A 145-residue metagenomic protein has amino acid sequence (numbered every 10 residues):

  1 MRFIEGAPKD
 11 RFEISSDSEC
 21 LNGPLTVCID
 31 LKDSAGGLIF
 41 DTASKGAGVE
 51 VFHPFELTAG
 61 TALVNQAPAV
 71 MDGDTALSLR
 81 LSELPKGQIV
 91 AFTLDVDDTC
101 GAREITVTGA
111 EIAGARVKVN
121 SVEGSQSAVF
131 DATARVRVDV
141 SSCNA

Functional and structural regions predicted by a protein language model:
M1-I4, D30-L31: Beta-sheet-dominated interaction scaffolds and their linkers
E5-R11: Short, solvent-exposed loop/turn segments enriched in Ser/Thr/Gly
E13-D17: Short edge beta-strand/loop segments characteristic of extracellular beta-sandwich folds
E19, T99-A102: Short, surface-exposed loop/turn segments at beta-strand-coil junctions that are enriched for proline with nearby
C20-T93: Structured domain cores in non-transmembrane regions
L79, F92-D98, G109-V117: Internal, hydrophobic beta-strand segments that form the core of beta-sheet-rich folds
E104-A145: Glycine-rich, aromatic-bearing surface loops/beta-hairpins
